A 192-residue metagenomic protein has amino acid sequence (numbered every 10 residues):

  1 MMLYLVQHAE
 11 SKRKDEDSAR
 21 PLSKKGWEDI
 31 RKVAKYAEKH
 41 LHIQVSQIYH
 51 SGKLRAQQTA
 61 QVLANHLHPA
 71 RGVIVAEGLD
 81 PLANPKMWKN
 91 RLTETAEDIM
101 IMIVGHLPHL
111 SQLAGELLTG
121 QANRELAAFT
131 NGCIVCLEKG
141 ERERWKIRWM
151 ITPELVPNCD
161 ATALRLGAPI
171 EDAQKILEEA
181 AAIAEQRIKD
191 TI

Functional and structural regions predicted by a protein language model:
M2-K86, N90, L110, A122 (+3 more regions): Active-site-proximal alpha-helix that buttresses catalytic centers in soluble enzyme cores
L3, E97-G105: Generic beta-sheet signal
V62, E116-L117, G140: Residue-level signal for well-ordered alpha-helical positions
V104-Q112: Short, hydrophobic/π-rich interface segment
A114-L117, I151: Short, flexible helix/strand-to-coil boundary loops that buttress conserved ligand/catalytic motifs in alpha/beta
Q121-R148, T152-V156: Domain-level recognition of soluble alpha/beta enzyme cores, biased toward histidine phosphatases/phosphomutases
V156-L166: C-terminal/domain-terminus segments
